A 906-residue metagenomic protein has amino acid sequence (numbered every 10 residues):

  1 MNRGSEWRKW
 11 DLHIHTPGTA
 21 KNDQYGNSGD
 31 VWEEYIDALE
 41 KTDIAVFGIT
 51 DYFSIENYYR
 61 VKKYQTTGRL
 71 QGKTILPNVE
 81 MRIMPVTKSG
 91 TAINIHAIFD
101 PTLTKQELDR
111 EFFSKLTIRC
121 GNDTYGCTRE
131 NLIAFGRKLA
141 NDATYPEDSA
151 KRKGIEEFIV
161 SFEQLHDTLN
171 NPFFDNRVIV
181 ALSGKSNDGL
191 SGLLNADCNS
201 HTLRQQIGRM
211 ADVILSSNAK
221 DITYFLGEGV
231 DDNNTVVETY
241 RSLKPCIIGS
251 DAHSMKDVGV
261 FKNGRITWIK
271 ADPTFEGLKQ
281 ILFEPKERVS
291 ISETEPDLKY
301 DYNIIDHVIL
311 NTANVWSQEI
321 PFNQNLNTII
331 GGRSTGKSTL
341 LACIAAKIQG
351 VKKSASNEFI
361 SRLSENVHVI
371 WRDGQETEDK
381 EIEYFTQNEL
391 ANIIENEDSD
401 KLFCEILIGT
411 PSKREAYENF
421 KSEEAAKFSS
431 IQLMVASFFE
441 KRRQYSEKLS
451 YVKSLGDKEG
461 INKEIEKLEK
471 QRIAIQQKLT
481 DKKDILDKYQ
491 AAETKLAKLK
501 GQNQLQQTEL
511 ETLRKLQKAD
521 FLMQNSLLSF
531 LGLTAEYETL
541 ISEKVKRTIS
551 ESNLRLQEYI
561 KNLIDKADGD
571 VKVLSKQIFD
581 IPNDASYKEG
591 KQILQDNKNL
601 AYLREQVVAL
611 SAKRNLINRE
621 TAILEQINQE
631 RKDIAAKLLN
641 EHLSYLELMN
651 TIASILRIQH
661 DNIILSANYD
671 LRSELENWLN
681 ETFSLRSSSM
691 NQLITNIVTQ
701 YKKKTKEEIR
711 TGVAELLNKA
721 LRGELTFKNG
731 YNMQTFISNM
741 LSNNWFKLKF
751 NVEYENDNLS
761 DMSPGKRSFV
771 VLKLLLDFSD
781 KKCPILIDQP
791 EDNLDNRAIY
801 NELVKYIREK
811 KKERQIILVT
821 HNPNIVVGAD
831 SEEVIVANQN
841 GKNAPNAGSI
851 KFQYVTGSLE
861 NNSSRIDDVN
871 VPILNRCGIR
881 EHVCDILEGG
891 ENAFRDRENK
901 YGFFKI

Functional and structural regions predicted by a protein language model:
M1-I44, E56-P77, M81-K115, K185-S334: Charged catalytic cores and adjacent phosphate/nucleic-acid-binding surfaces used for phosphate/nucleic-acid chemistry
F47-T50, P101, N323-S354, S768-D777 (+2 more regions): Phosphate-binding glycine-rich loops of NTP-binding sites
Y302-A391: Phosphate-binding active sites in nucleotide-utilizing proteins
P321-S338, T386, F750-L774, P790-A798: Conserved ABC ATPase signature
I348-E378, R631, A635, L639-I655 (+2 more regions): Flexible phosphate/Mg2+-sensing switch loops adjacent to catalytic phosphate-binding sites
E358-L363, D398-K413, Y800-I906: C-terminal lobe/lid and adjacent interdomain/linker elements of RecA-like ASCE P-loop ATPase modules
H368-S450: Extended, charged alpha-helical "arm/stalk" segments used for dimerization and assembly in large NTPase-driven machines
Y451-D761, R767, V771, L776 (+1 more regions): Extended, charged coiled-coil "arm/hinge" scaffolds of SMC/Rad50-like chromosome-maintenance ATPases and other large
